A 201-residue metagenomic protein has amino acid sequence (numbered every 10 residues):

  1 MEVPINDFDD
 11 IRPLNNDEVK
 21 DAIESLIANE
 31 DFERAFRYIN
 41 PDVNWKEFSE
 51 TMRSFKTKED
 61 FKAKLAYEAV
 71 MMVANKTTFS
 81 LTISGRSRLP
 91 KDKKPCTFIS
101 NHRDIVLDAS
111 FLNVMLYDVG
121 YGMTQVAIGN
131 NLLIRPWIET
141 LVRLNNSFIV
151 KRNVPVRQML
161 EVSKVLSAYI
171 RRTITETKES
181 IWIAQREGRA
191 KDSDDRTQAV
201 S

Functional and structural regions predicted by a protein language model:
M1-C96, H102-N113, Y117, E139 (+1 more regions): Membrane-anchoring hydrophobic helices of lipid-metabolizing enzymes
K76-S201: Soluble catalytic domains of membrane acyltransferases
